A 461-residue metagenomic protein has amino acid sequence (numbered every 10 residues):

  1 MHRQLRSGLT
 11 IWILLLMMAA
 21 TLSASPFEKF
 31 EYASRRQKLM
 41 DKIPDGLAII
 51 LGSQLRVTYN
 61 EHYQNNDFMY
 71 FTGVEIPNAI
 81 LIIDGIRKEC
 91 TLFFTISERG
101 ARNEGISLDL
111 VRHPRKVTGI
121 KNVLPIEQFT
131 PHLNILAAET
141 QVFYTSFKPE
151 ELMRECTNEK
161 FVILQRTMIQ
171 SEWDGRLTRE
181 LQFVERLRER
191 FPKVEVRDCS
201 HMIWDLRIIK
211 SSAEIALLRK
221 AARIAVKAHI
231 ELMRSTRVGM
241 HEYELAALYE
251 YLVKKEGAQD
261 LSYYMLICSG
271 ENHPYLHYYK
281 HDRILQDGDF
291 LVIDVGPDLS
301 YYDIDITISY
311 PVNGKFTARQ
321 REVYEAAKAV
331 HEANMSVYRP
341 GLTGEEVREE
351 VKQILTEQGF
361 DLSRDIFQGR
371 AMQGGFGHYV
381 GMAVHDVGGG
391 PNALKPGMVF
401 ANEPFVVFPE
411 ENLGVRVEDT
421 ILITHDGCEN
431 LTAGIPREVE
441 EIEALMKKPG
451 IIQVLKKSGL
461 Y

Functional and structural regions predicted by a protein language model:
M1-R6, L22-Y461: Active-site neighborhoods and metal-handling regions in enzymes and metal-associated proteins
T10-A20: Bacterial N-terminal signal peptides
